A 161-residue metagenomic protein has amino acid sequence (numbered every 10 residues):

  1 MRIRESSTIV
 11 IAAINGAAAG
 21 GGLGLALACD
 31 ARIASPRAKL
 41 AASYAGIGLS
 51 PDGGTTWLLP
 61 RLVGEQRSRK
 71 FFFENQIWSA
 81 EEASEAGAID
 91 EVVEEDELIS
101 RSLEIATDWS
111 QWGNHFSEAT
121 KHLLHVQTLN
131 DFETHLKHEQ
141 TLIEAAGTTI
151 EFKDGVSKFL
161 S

Functional and structural regions predicted by a protein language model:
R2-H115: Crotonase-fold acyl-CoA enzyme core
N75-E81, D96, S100-S161: C-terminal alpha-helix plus adjacent terminal tail
